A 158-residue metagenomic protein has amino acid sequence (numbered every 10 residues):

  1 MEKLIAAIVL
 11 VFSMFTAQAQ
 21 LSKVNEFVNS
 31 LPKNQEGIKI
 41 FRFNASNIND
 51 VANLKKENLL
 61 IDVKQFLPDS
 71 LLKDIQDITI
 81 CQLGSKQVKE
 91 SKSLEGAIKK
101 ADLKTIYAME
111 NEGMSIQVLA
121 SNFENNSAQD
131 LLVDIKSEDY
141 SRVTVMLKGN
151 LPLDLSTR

Functional and structural regions predicted by a protein language model:
M1-F27: Bacterial Sec-dependent N-terminal signal peptides
A7-V9, S70, F123: Generic marker of residues within folded, mature protein domains
S22-S85: Early exported N-terminus immediately downstream of N-terminal targeting peptides
N34-A45, I106-A108, T144-L151: Short, exposed beta-strand "edge-strand" segments with a Pro/Gly-rich flavor and a Y/T-containing core
D74-I80, M114-A120, V143, D154-L155: Low-complexity, flexible helical/coil segments
S85-V143, K148-G149: Surface-exposed, polar helix/loop patches in the mature regions of secreted/periplasmic/lumenal proteins that form
N150-R158: Surface-exposed amphipathic alpha-helical segments
